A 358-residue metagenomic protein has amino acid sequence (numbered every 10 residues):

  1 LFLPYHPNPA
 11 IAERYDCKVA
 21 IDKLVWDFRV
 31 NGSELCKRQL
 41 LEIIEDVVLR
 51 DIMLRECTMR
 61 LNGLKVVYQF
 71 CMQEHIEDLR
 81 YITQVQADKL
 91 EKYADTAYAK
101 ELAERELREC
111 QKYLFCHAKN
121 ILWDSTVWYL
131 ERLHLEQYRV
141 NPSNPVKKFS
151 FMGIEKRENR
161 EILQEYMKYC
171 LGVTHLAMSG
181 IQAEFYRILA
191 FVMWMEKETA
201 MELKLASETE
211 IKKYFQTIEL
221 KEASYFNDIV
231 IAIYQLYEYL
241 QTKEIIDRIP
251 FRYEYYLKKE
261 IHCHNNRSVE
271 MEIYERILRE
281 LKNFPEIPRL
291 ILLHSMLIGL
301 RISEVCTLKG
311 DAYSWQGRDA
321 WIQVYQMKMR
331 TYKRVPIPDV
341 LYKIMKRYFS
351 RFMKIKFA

Functional and structural regions predicted by a protein language model:
L1, F226, I287, I302-G310: Gram-positive cell-envelope targeting signals
L1-I249, E280-N283, L293-S295: Charge-rich, intrinsically disordered N-terminal extensions that act as flexible nucleic-acid engagement or regulatory
D228, I287, L300-R301, K333 (+1 more regions): Short, cationic motifs built from Arg/Lys/His that form the positively charged side of catalytic pockets
E244, S295-G317: Short, charged phosphate-coordinating catalytic segments
K258-R276, M329-D339, F357: DNA breakage-rejoining catalytic core of tyrosine-based enzymes
E272-I302: Basic, Lys/Arg- and aromatic-enriched nucleic-acid-binding interface segment
L308-R347: Conserved tyrosine-mediated DNA breakage-rejoining catalytic core shared by Y-recombinases
Y342-A358: Major-groove DNA-contacting interfaces characterized by cationic-aromatic clusters
